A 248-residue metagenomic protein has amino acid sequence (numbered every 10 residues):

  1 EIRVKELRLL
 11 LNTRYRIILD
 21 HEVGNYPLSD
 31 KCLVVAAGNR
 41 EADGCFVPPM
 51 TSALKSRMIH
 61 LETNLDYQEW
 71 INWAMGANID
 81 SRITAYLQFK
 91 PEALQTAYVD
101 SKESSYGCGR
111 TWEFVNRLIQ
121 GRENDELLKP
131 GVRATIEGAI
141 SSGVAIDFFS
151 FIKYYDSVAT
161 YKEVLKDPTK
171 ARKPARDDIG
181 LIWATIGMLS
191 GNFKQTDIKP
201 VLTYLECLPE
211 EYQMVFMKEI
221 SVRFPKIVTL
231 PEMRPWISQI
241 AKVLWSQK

Functional and structural regions predicted by a protein language model:
E1-K248: C-terminal regulatory/interaction module of P-loop NTP-utilizing enzymes
